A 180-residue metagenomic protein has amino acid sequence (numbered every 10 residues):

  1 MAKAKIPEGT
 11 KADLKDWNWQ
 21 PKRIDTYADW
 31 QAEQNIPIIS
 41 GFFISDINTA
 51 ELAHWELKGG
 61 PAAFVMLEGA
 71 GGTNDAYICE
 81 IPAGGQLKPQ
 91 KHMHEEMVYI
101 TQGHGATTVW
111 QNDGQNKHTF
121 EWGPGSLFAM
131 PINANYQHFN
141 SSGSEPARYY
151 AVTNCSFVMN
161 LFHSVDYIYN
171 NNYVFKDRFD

Functional and structural regions predicted by a protein language model:
M1-T73, Y167-D180: A short, N-terminal "cap"/entry segment at the start of jelly-roll beta-barrel domains of the cupin/DSBH fold
K58-A62, D75-M93: Conserved short histidine dyad/triad with adjacent acidic residue
V65-E68, L87-H92, T119-F120, F139-S141: Short histidine-centered beta-strand/loop micro-motifs that create catalytic or ligand/metal-coordination sites
A70-G72, Q111-N133: Short acidic-glycine-tyrosine-enriched beta hairpin
I78-C79, P89-K91, E95-I100, T119-F120 (+1 more regions): His/acidic/aromatic-lined binding-pocket segments of jelly-roll/cupin-type domains and related regulatory beta-sandwich
P82-A83, M93-N112: Glycine- and acidic-residue-biased ligand/ion/polar-headgroup-sensing regions
Q86-K88, A106, S126-F128, I132-H138: Histidine-centered metal-chelating micro-motifs
E121-P124, I132-F162: Ligand-binding loop in jelly-roll beta-barrel domains
